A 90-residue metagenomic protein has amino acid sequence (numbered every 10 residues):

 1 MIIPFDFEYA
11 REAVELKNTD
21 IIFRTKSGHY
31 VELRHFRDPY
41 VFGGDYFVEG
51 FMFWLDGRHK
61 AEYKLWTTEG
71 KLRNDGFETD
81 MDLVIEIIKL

Functional and structural regions predicted by a protein language model:
M1-T19: Mixed-charge, Lys/Arg-rich low-complexity intrinsically disordered regions
D6, G28-Y30, G70-K71: Intrinsically disordered, low-complexity repeat segments enriched in small/polar residues
I22-K26: Tryptophan-anchored aromatic micro-motifs
S27-H29, D56-G57: Solvent-exposed strand-loop boundary residues in beta-sheet-rich modules
Y30-Y40: Short beta-strand-centered aromatic/proline hotspots
P39-G44, K71-N74: Lectin-like carbohydrate-binding module/patch detector with strong preference for beta-trefoil
F53-L90: Intrinsically disordered, low-complexity, charged/polar segments
